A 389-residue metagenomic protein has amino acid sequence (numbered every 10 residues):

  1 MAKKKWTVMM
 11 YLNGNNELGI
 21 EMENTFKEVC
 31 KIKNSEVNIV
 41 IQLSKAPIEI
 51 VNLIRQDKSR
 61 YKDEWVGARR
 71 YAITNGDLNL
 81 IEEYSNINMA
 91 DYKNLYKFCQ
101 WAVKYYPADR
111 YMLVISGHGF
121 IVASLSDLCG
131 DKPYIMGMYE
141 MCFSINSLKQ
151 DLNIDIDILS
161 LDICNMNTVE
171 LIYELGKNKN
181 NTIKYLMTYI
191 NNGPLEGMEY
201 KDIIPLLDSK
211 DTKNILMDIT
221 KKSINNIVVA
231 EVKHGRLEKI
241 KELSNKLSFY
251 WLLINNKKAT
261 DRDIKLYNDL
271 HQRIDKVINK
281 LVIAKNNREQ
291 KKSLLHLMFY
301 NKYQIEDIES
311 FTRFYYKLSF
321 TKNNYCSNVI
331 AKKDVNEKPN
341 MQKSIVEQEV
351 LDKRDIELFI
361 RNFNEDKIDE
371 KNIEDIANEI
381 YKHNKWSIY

Functional and structural regions predicted by a protein language model:
M1-A2, Q100, K104-P107, M112 (+1 more regions): Terminal, contiguous helix-loop blocks that mediate binding/assembly
M1-D109: N-terminal extension/subdomain marker
M10-N13, L43-A46, V114-F120, I190-N191: Short loop/turn segments at strand-loop or loop-helix junctions that form parts of catalytic or ligand-binding pockets
